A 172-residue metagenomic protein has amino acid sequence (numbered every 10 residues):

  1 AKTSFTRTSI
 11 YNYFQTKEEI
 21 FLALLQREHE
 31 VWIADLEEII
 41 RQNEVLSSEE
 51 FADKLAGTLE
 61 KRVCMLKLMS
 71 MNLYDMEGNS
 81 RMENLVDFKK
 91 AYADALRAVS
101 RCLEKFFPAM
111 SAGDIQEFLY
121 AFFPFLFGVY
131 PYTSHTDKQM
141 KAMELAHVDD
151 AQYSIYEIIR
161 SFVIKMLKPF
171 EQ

Functional and structural regions predicted by a protein language model:
A1-E19, A23: Helix-turn-helix
A23, E37-M65, F118-F122: Hydrophobic alpha-helical connector segments
Q26-W32, I40: Short, basic, alpha-helical segments at the C-terminal edge of helix-turn-helix-like DNA-binding modules
A52-E77, Y132-S134: Helical hydrophobic small-molecule/effector-binding pocket
L73-E104: A contiguous binding-surface segment within folded domains or other stable secondary-structure elements
R97-A109, F125-Q172: C-terminal peripheral helix-coil segments that are non-catalytic and often amphipathic
F107, S111-L119: Membrane-interface starts of transmembrane alpha-helices
